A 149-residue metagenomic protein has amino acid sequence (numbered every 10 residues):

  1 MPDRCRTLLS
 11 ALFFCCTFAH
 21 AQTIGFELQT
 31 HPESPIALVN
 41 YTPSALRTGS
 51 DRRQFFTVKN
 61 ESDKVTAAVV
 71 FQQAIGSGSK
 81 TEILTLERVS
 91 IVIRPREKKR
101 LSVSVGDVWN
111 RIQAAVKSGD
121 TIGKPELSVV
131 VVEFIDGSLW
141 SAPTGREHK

Functional and structural regions predicted by a protein language model:
M1-L9: Bacterial N-terminal signal peptides that target proteins for export
L9-T17: Bacterial N-terminal signal peptides
Q22-F55, E61, P143-K149: Low-complexity, acidic Ser/Thr/Pro/Gly-rich terminal tails and inter-domain linkers that flank the onset of structured
R52-Q54, S62, V69-F71, K99 (+2 more regions): Envelope-exposed proteins and targeting segments
T57-V58, I75, V105, V132: Hydrophobic beta-strand positions in extracellular immunoglobulin-like domains
D63-T81: Short acidic, flexible loop segments centered on an aromatic residue
A74-G78, V116-K149: Surface-exposed edge beta-strand/loop patches
G78-G119: Intrinsically disordered, low-complexity Pro/Gly/Ser/Thr-rich segments with frequent PxxP/GP/PP motifs and embedded
